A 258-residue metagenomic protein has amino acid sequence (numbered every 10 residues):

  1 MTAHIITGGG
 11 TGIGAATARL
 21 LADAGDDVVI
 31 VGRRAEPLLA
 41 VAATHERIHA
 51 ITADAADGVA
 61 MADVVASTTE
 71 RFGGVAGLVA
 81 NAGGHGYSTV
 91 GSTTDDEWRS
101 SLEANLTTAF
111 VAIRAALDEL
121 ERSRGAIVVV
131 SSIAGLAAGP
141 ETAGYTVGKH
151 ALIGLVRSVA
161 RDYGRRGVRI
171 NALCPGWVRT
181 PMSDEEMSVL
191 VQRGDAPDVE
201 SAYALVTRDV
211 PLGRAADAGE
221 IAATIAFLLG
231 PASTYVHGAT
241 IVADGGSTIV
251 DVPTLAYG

Functional and structural regions predicted by a protein language model:
G10-G12: Conserved glycine-rich cofactor-binding loop
V79, G164, R169, V236-G238: Short, small/polar-rich loop/turn modules that mediate ligand/substrate recognition or access, typified
T89-V90, E97-L102, V206: Substrate-binding pocket helix/loop in short-chain dehydrogenase/reductase
F110, R214-A243, T248-I249: C-terminal substrate-recognition "lid" of short-chain dehydrogenase/reductases
I113, G148, V156: Active-site helix of classical SDR
D118, R161-R165, T234: Alpha-helical segment proximal to the catalytic Tyr-Lys
S132: Residue(s) in the substrate-gating loop at a strand-loop-helix junction that position the organic substrate next
